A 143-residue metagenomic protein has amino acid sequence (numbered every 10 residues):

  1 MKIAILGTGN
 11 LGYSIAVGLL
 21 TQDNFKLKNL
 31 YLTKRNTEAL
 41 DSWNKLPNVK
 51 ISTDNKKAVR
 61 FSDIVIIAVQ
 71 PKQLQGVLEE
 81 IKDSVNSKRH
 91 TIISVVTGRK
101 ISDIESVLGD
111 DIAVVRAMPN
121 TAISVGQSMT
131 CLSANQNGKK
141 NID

Functional and structural regions predicted by a protein language model:
M1-L46, K50-F61, Q127-S128: NAD(P)+-binding Rossmann beta1-loop-alpha1 motif at the extreme N-terminus of oxidoreductases
L6, N10, S14, V69-K72 (+2 more regions): Conserved active-site and cofactor/substrate-binding residues in soluble primary-metabolism enzymes
K26-L27, K100-S102, G138-K139: General structural signal for secondary-structure boundaries
Y31, I123-D143: Short beta-strand and adjoining strand-loop segment in the mid-core of the Rossmann-like NAD(P)-dependent dehydrogenase
T37, L46-P47, N55-R60, I64-I67 (+1 more regions): Rossmann-like NAD(P)(H) cofactor-binding subdomain of soluble oxidoreductases
N48-V49, M118-P119, K139-D143: Short, Lys/Arg-enriched charge-dense amphipathic segments
